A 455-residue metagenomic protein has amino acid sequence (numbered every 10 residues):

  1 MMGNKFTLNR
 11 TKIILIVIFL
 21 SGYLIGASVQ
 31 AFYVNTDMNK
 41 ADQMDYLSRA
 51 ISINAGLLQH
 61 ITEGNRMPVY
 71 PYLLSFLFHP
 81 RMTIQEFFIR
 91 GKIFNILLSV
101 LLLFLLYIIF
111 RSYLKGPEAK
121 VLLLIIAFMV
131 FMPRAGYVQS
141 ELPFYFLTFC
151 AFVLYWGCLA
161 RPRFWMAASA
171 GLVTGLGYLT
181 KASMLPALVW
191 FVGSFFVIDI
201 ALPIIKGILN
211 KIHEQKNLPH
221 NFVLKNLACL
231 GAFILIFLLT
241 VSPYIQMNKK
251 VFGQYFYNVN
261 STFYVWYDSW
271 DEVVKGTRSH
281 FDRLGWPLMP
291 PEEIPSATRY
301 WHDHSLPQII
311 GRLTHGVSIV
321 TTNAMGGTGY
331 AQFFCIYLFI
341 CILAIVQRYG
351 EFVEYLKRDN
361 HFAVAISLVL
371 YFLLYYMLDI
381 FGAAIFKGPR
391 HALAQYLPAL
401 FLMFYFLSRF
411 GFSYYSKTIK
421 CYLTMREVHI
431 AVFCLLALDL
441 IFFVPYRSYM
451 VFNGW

Functional and structural regions predicted by a protein language model:
V34-S48, H60-F76, Q85-I89, F252-V259 (+1 more regions): Extracytoplasmic catalytic/substrate-binding loops of multi-pass membrane glycan-assembly enzymes
A41, R66, G136-F144: Short acidic/glycine- and proline-prone juxtamembrane loop motifs at membrane-interface regions of multi-pass membrane
Q85-L97, T298-L373, G382, F386 (+1 more regions): Membrane-interface anchor segments at the N-terminal boundary of transmembrane helices in multi-pass membrane enzymes
R90-L114, C150-L154, L343-Y349: Transmembrane-helix motifs of polytopic, lipid-linked glycan transferases
L106-V130, Y145-F146, P162-M166: Transmembrane-helix signature of polytopic, membrane-embedded enzymes that assemble or transfer cell-envelope glycans
S112-L114, A151-M166, G177, D199-K206: Membrane-interface transmembrane helices that cradle and orient dolichyl/undecaprenyl
L154, M166-A182, L188, V192-G193 (+1 more regions): Membrane-interface alpha helices of multi-pass inner-membrane proteins
A228-I340, F442-F452: Membrane-lumen/periplasm interface segments of specific transmembrane helices in polyprenyl phosphate-linked
